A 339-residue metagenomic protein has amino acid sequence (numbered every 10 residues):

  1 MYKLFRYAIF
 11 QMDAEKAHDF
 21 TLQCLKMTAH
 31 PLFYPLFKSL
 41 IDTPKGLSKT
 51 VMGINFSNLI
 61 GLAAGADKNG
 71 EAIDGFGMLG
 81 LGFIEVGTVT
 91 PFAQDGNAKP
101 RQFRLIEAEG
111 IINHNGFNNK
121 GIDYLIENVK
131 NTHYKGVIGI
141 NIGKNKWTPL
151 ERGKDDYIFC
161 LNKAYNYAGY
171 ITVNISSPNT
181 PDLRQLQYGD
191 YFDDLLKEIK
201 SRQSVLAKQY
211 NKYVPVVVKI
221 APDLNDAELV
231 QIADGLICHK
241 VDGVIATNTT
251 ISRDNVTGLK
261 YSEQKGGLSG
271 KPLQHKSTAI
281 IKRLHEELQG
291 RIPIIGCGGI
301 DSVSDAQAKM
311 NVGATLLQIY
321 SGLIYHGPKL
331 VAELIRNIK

Functional and structural regions predicted by a protein language model:
Y2-K49, N113-N118: An N-cap/entry alpha-helix motif that binds or orients negatively charged groups
D13, L62, I84, L125 (+6 more regions): Conserved, mostly hydrophobic/aromatic
K26-A29, F33-D42, N179-Y191, D234-G290 (+2 more regions): Glycine/Thr-rich beta-alpha phosphate-binding loop at enzyme active sites
G53-G61, K135-I140, V205-L224, E286-G296: Short beta-strand/loop segments at the ligand-binding rim of alpha/beta enzyme cores
N69-M78, L224-C238, E286-G290, I300-L317: Catalytic cores of alpha/beta
G82-Q94, I175-S177, G243-R253, G299-I300 (+1 more regions): Glycine-rich phosphate-binding active-site loops on the catalytic face of alpha/beta enzymes
G87-G136: A gly/proline- and charged-residue-enriched helix-loop-helix capping module
N145-I158, Y191, V217-I237: Active-site glycine- and acidic-residue-rich loops that bind and position anionic ligands or nucleotide-like cofactors
